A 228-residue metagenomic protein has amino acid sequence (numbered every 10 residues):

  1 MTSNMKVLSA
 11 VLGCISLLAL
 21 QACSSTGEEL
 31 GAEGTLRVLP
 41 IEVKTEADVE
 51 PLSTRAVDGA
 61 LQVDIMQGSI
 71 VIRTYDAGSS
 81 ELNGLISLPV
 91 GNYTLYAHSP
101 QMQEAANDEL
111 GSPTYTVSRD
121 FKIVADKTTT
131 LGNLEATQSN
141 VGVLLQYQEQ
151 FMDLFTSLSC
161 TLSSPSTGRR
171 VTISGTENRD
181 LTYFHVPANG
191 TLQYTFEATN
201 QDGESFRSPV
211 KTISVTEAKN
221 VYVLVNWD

Functional and structural regions predicted by a protein language model:
M1-V11: Bacterial N-terminal signal peptides that target proteins for export
L12-L17: Hydrophobic helical h-region of N-terminal Sec-dependent signal peptides in bacterial secretory/periplasmic proteins
A19-A22: C-terminal motif of bacterial Sec signal peptides marking the signal peptidase cleavage site
S24-G27, A77-S80, Q101-S139, N200-D228: Structured interaction patches on ligand/partner-binding surfaces of diverse proteins
T26-E50, E135-F151: A short, Gly/Thr-enriched small/hydrophobic beta-strand-prone motif that recurs across taxa
E50-A56, N107-G111: Short consensus segments that form the blades of beta-propeller domains, in both extracellular/periplasmic
R55-E104, T156-Y222: Tryptophan-paired
N133, Q146, S159-S163: Eukaryote-skewed repeat-based solenoidal scaffolds used as protein-protein interaction platforms, primarily
